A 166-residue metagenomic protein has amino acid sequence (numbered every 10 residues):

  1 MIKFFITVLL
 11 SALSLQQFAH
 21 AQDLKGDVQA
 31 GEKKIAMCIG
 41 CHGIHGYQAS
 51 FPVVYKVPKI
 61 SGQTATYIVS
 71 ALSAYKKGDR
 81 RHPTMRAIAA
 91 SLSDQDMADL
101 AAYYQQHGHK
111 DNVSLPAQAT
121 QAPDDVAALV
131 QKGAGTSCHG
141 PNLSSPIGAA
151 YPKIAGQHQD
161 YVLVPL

Functional and structural regions predicted by a protein language model:
F4-L13: Sec-dependent N-terminal signal peptides
L15-A21: Sec/Tat signal peptide C-region and signal peptidase I cleavage site
D23-Q48, A117-L143, H158: Sequence/structural segment immediately N-terminal to covalent heme-attachment motifs in c-type and related
A30-K33, Y55, Y67, T84-A87 (+3 more regions): Extracytoplasmic/secreted proteins, especially bacterial periplasmic and envelope-associated proteins
K33-G43, K59, T66, S70-S73 (+4 more regions): C-type cytochrome heme c attachment motif
Q48-K59, S73-H107, N112-T120, P146-K153: Axial heme c-ligation environment in periplasmic c-type cytochrome domains
A149-L166: Structured core of small recognition/catalytic domains
